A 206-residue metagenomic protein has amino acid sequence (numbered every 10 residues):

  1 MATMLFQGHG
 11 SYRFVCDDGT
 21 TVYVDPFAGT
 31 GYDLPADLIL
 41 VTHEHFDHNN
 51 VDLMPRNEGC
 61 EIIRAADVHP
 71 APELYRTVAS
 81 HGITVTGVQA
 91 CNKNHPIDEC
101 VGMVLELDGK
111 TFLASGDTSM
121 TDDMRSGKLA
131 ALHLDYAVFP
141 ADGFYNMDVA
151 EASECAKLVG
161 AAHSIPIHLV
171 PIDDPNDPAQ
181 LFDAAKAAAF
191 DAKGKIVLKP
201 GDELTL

Functional and structural regions predicted by a protein language model:
M1, E58-G59, H81-I83, F190-G194: A short helix-to-beta-strand connector/capping loop
M1-L34, L38, D67-L132, M147 (+1 more regions): Core dinuclear metal-dependent hydrolase active-site scaffold
F14, H43, V85, D117 (+3 more regions): Divalent metal-coordination and catalytic microenvironments
T20, N57-I63, G160-H163, D191-K193: A short helix->loop->beta-strand "cap" motif at the edges of active sites that frequently abuts
A28-D67: Di-metal (Zn2+ and/or Mg2+/Mn2+) metal-binding site signature of metallo-dependent hydrolases with the MBL/beta-CASP
F46-N50, V68-A71, I172-P178: Short, charged/polar "capping" segments at the starts of alpha-helices and the immediately preceding loops
D122-E203: Cap/insert and terminal regions of metallo-dependent hydrolase folds
